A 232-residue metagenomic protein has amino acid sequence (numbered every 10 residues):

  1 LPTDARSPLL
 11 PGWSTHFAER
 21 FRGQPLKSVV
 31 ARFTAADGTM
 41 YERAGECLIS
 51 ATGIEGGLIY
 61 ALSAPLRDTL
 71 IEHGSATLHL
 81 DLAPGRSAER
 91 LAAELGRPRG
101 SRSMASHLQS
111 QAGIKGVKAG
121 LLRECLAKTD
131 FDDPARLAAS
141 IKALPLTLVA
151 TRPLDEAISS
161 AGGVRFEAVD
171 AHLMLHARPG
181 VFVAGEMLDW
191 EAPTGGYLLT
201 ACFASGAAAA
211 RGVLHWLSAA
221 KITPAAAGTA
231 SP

Functional and structural regions predicted by a protein language model:
L1-T15: Glycine-rich loop(s) and the adjacent beta-strand/alpha-helix scaffold that form part
D4, T223-P224: N-terminal targeting/docking segments
W13-D37: Extended, Lys/Arg-enriched charged tracts that mediate electrostatic binding to polyanionic substrates
V30-A184, P193-G195, T200, A210-I222: Residue-level recognition of phosphate/Mg2+-coordinating polar/acidic sites in nucleotide-handling active sites
L188-W190: A short, flexible beta-alpha/helix-coil linker loop
G228-S231: Short, intrinsically disordered C-terminal tails of secreted or membrane-associated proteins
